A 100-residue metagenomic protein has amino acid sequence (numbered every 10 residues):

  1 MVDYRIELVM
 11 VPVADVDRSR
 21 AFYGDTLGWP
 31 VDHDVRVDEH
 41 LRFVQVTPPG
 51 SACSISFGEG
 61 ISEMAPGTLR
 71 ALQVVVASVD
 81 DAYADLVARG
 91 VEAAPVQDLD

Functional and structural regions predicted by a protein language model:
M1, G60-M64: A short alpha-helix capping/helix-coil boundary motif
D3-L8, G67-A71: Short, solvent-exposed beta-strand edge segments and adjacent coil->beta transition regions
D3-Y4, V11-C53, A88: Core segments of cupin and vicinal oxygen chelate
V13-D17, P49, A65-D100: Vicinal oxygen chelate
H33-V35, G50, E59-I61, Q97-D100: Short, well-ordered turn and helix-capping elements at secondary-structure junctions
D38, E63-P66: Short glycine/serine/proline-enriched coil/turn segments at secondary-structure junctions
